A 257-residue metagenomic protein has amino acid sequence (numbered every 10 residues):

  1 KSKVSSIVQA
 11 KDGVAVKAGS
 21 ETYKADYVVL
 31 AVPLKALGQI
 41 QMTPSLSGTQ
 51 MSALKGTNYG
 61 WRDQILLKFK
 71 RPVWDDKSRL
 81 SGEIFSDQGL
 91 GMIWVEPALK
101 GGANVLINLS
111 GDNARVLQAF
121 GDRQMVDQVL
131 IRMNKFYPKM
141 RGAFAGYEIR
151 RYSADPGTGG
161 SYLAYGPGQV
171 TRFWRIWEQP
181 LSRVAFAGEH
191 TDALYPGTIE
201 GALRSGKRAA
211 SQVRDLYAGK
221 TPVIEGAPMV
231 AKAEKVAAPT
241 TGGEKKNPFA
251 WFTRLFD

Functional and structural regions predicted by a protein language model:
K1-V14: A conserved short coil-to-beta-strand element within the FAD-binding core of flavoproteins
V4, T22-L37, G206: Short hydrophobic core segments
V8-K11, Y23-L30, I65-L67, P72: Switch/communication elements of ASCE P-loop NTPase nucleotide-binding domains
G13-A15, I40, W61, D76-R254: Conserved flavin/dinucleotide-binding core of flavoenzymes
A18-S20: Glycine-centered tight beta-turn/hairpin loop motif at sheet-sheet or coil-to-beta transitions
V28-T49, L66: Flavin (primarily FAD) binding-site architecture
P44-M51, L163-P167: Short glycine/proline- and charge-enriched loop/turn segments that cap or connect secondary-structure elements
T49-K77: Central beta-strand plus flanking loop segment that forms part of the substrate or channel wall within the catalytic
